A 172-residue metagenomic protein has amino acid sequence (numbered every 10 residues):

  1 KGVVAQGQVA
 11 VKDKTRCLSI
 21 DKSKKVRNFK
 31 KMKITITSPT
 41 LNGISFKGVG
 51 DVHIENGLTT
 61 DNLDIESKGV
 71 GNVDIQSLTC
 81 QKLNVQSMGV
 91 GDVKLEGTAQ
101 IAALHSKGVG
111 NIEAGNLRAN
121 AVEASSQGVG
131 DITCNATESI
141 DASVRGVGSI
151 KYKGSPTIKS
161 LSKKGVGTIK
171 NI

Functional and structural regions predicted by a protein language model:
K1-G2, V166: Short, acidic/turn-prone active-site loops that include or flank metal/cofactor- and phosphate-binding residues
G2-L41: Mid-chain, structured segments of secreted extracytoplasmic proteins
V26, K33-I36, L41-I172: Extended, compositionally simple hydrophobic/Ser/Thr-rich segments that build repetitive fibrous architectures
